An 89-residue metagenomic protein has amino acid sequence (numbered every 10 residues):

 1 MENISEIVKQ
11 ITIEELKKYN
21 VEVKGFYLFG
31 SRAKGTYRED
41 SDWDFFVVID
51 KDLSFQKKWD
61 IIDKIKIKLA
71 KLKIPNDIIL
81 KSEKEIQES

Functional and structural regions predicted by a protein language model:
M1-Y27, K34-E39, I49-S89: Catalytic core of pol beta-like nucleotidyltransferases
D44-V48: Short, aliphatic-rich beta-strand segments
